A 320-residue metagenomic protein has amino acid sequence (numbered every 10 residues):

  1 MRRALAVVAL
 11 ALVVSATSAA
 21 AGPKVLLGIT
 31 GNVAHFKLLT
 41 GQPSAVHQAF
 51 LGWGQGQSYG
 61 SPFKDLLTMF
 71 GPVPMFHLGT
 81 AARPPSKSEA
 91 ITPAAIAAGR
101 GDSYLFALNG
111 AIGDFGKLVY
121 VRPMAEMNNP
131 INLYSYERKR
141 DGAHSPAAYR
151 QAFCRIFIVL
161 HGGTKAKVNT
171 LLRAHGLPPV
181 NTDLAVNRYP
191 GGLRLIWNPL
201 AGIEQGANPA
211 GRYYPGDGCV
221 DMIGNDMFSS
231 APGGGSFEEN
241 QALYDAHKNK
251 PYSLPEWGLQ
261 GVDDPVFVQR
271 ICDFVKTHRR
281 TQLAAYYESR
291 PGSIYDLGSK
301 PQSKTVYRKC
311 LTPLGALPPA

Functional and structural regions predicted by a protein language model:
A6-S15: Bacterial N-terminal signal peptides
A20-S58: Boundary/entry segment of secreted carbohydrate-active catalytic domains
G22-T30, V119, P251-A320: Substrate-binding cleft of secreted/luminal carbohydrate-active enzymes
L26-I29, S44-L51, V73-L78, Y120-P123 (+4 more regions): Structural recognition of the beta-strand scaffold that forms the well-ordered cores of secreted hydrolase catalytic
I29-K37, Q57-L66, S103-L108, V180-D183 (+3 more regions): Alpha-helical scaffolding within the catalytic cores of extracellular/periplasmic polymer-degrading hydrolases
G60-G79, Y213-D263: Glycoside hydrolase catalytic-domain groove-lining segments
P62-P179, G192, Y287, D296-K309: Substrate-binding cleft of extracellular glycoside hydrolase catalytic domains
F153, F157-P209, P251-V262, L283-Y286: Aromatic-lined carbohydrate-recognition surfaces of secreted/lumenal glycan-active proteins
